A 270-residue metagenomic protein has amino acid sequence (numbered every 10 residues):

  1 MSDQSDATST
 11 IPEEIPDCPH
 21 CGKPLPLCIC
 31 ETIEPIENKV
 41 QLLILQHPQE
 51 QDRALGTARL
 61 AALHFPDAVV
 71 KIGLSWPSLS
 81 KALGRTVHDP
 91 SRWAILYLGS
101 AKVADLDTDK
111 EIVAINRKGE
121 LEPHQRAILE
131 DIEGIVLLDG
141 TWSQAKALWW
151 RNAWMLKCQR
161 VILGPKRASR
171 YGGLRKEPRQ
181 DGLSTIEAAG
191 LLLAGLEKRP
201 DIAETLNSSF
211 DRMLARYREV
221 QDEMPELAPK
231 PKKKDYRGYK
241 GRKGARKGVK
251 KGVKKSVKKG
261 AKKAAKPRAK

Functional and structural regions predicted by a protein language model:
M1-I11: Short Cys/His-rich Zn2+-coordinating modules
E14, P24, N38: Short metal-coordination and nucleic-acid-contact micro-motifs, chiefly zinc-binding Cys/His arrays
C18-C21: Short cysteine-rich clusters marking metal-coordination/redox-active sites
K23-P26, C30: Short Cys/His-rich local motifs and their 1-3 flanking residues in nucleic-acid-associated proteins and small
A58-H64, T86-V87, R151-M155: Short, solvent-exposed amphipathic alpha-helical segments in soluble enzyme and RNA/protein-processing domains
P66-K146: S-adenosyl-L-methionine/SAH cofactor-binding core of RNA-modifying enzymes
G134-I135, W142-K247: C-terminal folded domains that constitute the principal catalytic or ligand-binding module of multi-domain proteins
K240-K270: Intrinsically disordered, Lys/Arg-rich low-complexity segments
